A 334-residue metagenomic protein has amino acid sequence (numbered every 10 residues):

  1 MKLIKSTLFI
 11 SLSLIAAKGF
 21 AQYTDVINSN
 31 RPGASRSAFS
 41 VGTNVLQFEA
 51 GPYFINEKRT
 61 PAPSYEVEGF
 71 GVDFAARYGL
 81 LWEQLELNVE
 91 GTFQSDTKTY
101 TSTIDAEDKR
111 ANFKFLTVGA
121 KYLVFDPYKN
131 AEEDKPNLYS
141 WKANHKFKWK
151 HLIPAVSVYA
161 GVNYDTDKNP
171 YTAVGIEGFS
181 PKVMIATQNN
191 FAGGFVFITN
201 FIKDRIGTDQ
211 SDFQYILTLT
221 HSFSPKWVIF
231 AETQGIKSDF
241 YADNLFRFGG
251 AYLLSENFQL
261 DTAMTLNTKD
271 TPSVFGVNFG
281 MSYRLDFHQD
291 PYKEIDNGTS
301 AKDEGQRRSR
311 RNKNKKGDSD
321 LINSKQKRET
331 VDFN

Functional and structural regions predicted by a protein language model:
M1-S6: Positively charged n-region of N-terminal signal peptides that target proteins for export
T7-I15: Bacterial N-terminal signal peptides
I15-A21: Sec/Tat signal peptide C-region and signal peptidase I cleavage site
Q22-I206, Q210-A263, N267-N334: Transmembrane beta-barrel domains of Gram-negative outer membranes and organellar outer membranes
